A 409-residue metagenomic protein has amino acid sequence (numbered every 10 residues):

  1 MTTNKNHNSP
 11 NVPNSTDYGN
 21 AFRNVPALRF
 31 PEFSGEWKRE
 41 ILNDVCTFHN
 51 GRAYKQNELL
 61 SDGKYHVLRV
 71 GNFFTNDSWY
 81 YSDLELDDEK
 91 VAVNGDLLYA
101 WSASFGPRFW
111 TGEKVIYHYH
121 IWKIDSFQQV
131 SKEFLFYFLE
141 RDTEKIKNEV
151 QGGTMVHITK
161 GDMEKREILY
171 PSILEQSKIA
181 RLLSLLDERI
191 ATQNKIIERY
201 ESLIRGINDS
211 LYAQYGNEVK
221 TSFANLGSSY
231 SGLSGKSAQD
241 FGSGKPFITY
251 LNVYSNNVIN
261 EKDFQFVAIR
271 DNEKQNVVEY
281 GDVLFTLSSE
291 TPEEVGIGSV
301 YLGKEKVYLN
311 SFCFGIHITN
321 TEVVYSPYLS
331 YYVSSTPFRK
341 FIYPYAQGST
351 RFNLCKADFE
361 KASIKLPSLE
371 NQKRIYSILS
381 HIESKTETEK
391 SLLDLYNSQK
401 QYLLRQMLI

Functional and structural regions predicted by a protein language model:
T2-G35, L185-E188, T192-F223, S391-I409: Short amphipathic coiled-coil heptad-repeat segments
F22-P26, V115-W122, L139-E140, Q151-L174 (+3 more regions): A short glycine-rich beta-alpha junction/loop motif
V25-R52, K165, Y170, L211-S234 (+1 more regions): Non-catalytic DNA-recognition/assembly elements of restriction-modification systems
P26, S177-R189, N225, K373-K385: Extracellular/lumenal glycan-associated surfaces
N43-Q56, K64-N94, A224-S237, L251-V283: Sequence-specific dsDNA recognition surfaces
R69-G71, T75-D142, T249-Y250, I269-S334: A short beta-sheet element
